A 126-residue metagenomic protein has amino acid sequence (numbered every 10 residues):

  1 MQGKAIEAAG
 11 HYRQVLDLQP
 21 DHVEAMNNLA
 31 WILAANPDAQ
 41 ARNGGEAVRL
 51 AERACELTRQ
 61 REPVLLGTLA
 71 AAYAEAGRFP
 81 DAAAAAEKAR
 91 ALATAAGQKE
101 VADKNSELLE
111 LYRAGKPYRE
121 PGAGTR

Functional and structural regions predicted by a protein language model:
Q14-D17, E56, A91: Conserved structural position within tetratricopeptide repeats
